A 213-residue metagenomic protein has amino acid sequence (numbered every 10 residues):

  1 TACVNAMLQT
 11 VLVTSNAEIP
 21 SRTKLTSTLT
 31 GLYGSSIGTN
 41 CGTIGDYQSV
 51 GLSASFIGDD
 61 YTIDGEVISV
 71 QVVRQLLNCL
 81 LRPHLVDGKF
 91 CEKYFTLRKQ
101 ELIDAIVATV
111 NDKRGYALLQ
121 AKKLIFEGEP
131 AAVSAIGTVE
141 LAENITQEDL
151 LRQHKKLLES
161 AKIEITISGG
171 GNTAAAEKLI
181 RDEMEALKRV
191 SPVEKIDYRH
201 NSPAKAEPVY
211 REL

Functional and structural regions predicted by a protein language model:
T1-N5, R22-N78, R114-G137, K162-S168: M16 family metallopeptidases and their MPP-like homologs
N5-V13: Active-site SXXK
S15, I103-S160: Scaffold signal of the M16-like zinc-metallopeptidase fold and its non-catalytic homologs
S15-E18, D60-I63, R82-C91: Short, polar/flexible loop-turn hinges at active-site or ligand-entry regions and domain interfaces
T26, R82-I106, E194-P203: Acidic/histidine-enriched alpha-helical segments
T30, L81-L85, V107, K155 (+2 more regions): Sec-exported extracytoplasmic/periplasmic mature domains
R74-V86, D182-P192: A common structural junction motif
A131, A135-I136, E140-L141, E159-S160 (+1 more regions): An aromatic/glycine/proline-enriched structural segment found at the starts of mature extracellular/organellar domains
